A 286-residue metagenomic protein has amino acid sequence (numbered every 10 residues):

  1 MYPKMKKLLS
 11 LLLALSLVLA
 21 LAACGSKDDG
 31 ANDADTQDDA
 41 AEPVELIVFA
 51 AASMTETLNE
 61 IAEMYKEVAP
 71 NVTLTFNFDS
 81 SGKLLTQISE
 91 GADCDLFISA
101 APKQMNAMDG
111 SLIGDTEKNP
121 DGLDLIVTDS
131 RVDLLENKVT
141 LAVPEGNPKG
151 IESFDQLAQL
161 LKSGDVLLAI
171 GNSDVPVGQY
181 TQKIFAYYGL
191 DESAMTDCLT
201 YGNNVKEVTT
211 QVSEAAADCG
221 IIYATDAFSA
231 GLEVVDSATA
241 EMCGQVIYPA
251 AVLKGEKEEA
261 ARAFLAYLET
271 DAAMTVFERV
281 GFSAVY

Functional and structural regions predicted by a protein language model:
M1-K4: N-terminal secretory signal peptides that target proteins for export/translocation
K6-A14: Sec-dependent signal peptide recognition, specifically the positively charged N-region followed immediately by
A14-L15, K103: Short, linear, compositionally biased motifs with a strong N-terminal bias
L19-A23: C-terminal motif of bacterial Sec signal peptides marking the signal peptidase cleavage site
G25-G30, A34-V68, G82, T86-S89 (+4 more regions): Exported/periplasmic ABC-transporter solute-binding proteins
V68-L74: K/E-rich alpha-helical interaction surfaces of small helical-bundle regulatory domains
L85, G91-D121, V127-D133: Short beta-strand-centered segments that line the small-molecule binding cleft or hinge of alpha/beta clamshell
